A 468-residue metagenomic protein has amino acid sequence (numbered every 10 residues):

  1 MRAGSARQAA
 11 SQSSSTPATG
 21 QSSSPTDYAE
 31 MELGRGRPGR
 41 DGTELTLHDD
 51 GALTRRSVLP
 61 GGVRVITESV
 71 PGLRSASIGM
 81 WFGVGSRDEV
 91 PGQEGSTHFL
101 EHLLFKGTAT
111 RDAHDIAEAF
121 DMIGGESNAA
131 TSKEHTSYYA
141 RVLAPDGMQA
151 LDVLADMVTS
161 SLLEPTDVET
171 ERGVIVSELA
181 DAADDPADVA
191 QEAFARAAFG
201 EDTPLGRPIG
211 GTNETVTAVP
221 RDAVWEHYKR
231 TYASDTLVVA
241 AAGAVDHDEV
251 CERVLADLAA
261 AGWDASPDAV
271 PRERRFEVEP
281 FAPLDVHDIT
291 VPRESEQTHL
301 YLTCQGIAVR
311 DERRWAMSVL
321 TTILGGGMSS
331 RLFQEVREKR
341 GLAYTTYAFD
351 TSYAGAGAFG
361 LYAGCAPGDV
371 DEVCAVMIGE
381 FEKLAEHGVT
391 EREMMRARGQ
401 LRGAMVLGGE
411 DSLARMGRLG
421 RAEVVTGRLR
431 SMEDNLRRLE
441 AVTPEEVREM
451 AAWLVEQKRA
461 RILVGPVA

Functional and structural regions predicted by a protein language model:
M1-P38, A52, V58, A113-R272 (+6 more regions): Charge-rich, well-structured scaffold segments of protease-associated domains
T46-D49: Short loop/turn motifs at secondary-structure junctions and domain boundaries
R55-G61, T67: Mature N-terminal segment immediately following signal peptide/propeptide cleavage in secreted/periplasmic
G62, S69-F120, F194, L302 (+2 more regions): Active/ligand-binding-proximal structured segments within catalytic/core domains that scaffold catalytic residues
E68, W81-G83, E294, Q305 (+1 more regions): Generic beta-structure capping elements
S75-S77, Q297, A358: Conserved catalytic motifs of the protein kinase core domain
M328: Short Ser/Thr-interspersed hydrophobic loop/turn segments at strand-loop and sheet-helix junctions that line or gate
